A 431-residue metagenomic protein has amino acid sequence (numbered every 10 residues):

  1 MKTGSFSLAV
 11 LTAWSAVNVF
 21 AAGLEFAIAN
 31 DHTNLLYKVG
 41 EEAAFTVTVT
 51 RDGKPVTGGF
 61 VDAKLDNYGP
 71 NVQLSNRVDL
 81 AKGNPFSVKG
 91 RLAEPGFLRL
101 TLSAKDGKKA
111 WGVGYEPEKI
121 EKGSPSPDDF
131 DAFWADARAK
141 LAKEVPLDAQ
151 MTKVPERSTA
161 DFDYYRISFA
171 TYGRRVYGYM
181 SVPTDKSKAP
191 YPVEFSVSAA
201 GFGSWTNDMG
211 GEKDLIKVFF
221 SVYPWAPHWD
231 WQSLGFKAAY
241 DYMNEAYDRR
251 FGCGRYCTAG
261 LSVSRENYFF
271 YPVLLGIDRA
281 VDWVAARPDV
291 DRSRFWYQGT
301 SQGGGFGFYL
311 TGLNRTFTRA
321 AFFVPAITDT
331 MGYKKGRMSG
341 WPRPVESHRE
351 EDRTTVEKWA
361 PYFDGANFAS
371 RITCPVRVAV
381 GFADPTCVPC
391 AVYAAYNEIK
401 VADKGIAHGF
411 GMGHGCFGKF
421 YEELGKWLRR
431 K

Functional and structural regions predicted by a protein language model:
D31, L35, P146-K186: N-terminal cap/lid segment of alpha/beta-hydrolase-fold proteins
M180-V182, A189-A200: Short beta-strand element of the alpha/beta-hydrolase
D185, R255-S301: Gly/Ser-rich "nucleophile elbow"/oxyanion-hole loop immediately N-terminal to the catalytic nucleophile in hydrolases
G203-L275, G332-G340: Cap/lid segment of the alpha/beta-hydrolase catalytic domain
W229-K237, G304-D352, C416-K419: Hydrolase active-site cap/lid region
M331, Y393-K431: C-terminal catalytic histidine-bearing segment of alpha/beta-hydrolase fold enzymes
I372, V378-V380: Short beta-strand/loop motif that positions the catalytic acidic residue of the alpha/beta-hydrolase fold
F382-C387, H414: Acidic catalytic loop of the alpha/beta-hydrolase fold
